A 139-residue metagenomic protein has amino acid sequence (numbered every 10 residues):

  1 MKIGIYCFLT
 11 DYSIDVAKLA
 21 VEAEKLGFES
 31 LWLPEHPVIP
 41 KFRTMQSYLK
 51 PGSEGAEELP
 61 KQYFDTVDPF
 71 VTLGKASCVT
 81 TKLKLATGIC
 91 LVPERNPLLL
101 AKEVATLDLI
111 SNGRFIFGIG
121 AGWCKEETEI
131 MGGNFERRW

Functional and structural regions predicted by a protein language model:
M1-V79: N-terminal beta1-alpha1-beta2 module of alpha/beta enzyme domains
I3-D15, P93-W139: Flexible, glycine-rich active-site loops centered on histidine and acidic residues that chelate a metal or position
E24-K25, L73-K82, V104, D108-F115: Acidic (Asp/Glu)-rich catalytic clusters
L31, L85, F115-F117: Hydrophobic residues within beta-strands of alpha/beta enzymes
P60-T66, V79, L85, C124-E127 (+1 more regions): Glycine-rich, flexible loop/turn motifs
A86-E94: Conserved strand-turn element in the central/C-terminal portion of the radical SAM core barrel that lines
